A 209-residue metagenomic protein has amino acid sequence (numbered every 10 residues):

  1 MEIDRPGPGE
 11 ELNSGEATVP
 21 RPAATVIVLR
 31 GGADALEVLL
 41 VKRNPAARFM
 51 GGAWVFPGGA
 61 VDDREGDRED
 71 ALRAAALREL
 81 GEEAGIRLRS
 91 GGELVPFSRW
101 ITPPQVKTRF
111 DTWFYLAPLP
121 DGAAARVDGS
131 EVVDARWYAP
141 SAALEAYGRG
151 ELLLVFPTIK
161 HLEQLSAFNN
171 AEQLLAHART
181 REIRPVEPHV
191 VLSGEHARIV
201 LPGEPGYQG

Functional and structural regions predicted by a protein language model:
M1-V132, R136-G209: N-terminal leader/linker segments that precede catalytic domains of diphosphate-processing enzymes
